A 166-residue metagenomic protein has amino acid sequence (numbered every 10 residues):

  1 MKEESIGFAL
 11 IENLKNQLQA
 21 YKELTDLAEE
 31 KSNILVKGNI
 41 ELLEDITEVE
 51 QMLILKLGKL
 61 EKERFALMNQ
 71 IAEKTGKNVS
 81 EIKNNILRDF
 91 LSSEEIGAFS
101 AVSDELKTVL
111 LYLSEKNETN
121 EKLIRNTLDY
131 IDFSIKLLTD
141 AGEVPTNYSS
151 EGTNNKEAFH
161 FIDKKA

Functional and structural regions predicted by a protein language model:
M1-S5, I40-E41, D104-T108, S134: Short hydrophobic/aromatic-rich motifs at helix boundaries and adjacent loops
K2-N85: Extended, charge-rich alpha-helical scaffolding segments
I82-A166: Short terminal interaction segments
